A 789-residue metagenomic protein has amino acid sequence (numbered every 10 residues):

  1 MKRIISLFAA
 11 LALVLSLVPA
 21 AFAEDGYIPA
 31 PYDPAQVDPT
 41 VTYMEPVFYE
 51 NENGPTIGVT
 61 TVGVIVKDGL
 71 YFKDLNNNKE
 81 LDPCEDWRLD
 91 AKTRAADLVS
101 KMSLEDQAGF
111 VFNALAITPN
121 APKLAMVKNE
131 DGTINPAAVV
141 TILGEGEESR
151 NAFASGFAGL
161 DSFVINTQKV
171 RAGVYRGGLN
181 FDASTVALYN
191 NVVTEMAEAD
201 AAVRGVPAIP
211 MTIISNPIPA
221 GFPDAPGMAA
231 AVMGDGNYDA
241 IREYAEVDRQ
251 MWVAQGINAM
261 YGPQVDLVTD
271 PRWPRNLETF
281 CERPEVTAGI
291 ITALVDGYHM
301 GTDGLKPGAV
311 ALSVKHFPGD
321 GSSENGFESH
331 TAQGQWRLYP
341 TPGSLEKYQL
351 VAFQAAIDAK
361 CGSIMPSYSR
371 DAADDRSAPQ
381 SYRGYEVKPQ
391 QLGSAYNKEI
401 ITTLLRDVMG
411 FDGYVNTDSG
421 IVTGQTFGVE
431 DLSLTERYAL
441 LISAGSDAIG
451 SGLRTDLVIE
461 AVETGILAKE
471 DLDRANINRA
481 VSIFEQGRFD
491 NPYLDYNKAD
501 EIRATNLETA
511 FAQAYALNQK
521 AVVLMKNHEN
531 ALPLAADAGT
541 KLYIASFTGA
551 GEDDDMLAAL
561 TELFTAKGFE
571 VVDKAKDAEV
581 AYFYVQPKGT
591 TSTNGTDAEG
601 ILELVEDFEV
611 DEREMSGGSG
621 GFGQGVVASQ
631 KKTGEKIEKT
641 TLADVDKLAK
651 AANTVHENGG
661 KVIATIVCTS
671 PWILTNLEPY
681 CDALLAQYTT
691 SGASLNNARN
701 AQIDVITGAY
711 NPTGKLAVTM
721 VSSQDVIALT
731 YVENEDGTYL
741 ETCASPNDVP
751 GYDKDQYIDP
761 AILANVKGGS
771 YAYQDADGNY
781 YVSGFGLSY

Functional and structural regions predicted by a protein language model:
K2-A10: Sec-dependent signal peptide recognition, specifically the positively charged N-region followed immediately by
K2-R3, A23-G69, L75, E130-A158 (+9 more regions): C-terminal non-catalytic regions of proteins with extracellular/luminal or membrane-system context
A9, L13-L17: Hydrophobic core
M44-E105, I400: Extracellular calcium-associated, cysteine-rich motifs in secreted modular proteins
K67, T93-D97, D106, F110 (+25 more regions): Extracytoplasmic/secreted proteins, especially bacterial periplasmic and envelope-associated proteins
D68-K73, P83-R88, N113, I117-I290 (+6 more regions): Enzymes and membrane/adaptor proteins characterized by extended Gly/Ser/Thr/Asp/Glu-rich, aromatic-dotted
L104-G109, Q168-A172, A202-I209, V253-A259 (+13 more regions): Loop/turn elements at helix/coil->beta-strand transitions in domains of secreted/extracellular proteins
G452, L457-D490: Long, well-ordered, tryptophan-enriched scaffold segments
